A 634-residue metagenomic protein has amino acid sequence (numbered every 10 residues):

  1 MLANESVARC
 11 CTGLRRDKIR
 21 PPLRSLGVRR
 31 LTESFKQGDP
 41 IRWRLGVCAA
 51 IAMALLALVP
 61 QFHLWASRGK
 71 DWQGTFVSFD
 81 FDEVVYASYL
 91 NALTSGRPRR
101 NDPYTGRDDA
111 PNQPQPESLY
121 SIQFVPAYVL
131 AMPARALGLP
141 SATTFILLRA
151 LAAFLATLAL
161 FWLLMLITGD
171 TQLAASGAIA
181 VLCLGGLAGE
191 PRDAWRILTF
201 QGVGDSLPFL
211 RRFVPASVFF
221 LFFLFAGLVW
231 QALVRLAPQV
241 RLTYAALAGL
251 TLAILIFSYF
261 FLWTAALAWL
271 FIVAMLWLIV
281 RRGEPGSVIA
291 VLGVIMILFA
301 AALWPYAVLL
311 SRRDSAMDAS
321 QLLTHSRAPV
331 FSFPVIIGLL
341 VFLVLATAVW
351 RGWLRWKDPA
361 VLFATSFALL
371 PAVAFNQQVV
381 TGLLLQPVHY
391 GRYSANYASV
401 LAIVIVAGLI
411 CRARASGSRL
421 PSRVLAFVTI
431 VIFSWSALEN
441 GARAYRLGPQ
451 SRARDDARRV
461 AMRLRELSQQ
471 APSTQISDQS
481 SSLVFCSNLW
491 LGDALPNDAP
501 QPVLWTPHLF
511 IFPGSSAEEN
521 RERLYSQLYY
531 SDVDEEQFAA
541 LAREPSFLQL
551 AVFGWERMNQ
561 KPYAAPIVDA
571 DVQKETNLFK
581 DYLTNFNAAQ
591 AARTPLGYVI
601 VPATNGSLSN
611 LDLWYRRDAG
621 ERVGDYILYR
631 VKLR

Functional and structural regions predicted by a protein language model:
M1-V7, C11-S67, Q172-A175, R634: Start-transfer (signal-anchor) and selected internal transmembrane alpha helices of multi-pass inner/ER membrane
P22-S25, R30, I51, L292-A300 (+2 more regions): Signature aromatic-anchored transmembrane alpha helix within multi-pass, membrane-resident enzymes that catalyze glycan
L26, L228-A253: Short hydrophobic alpha-helices at membrane interfaces in multi-pass membrane enzymes
L55-L64, L303-Y306, R423-R452, W505-P507: Transmembrane alpha-helical segments
L56-L221, F260-T264, G441-S451: Active-site lumenal/periplasmic loops and adjacent helix-entry segments of GT-C-fold, multi-pass membrane
D82, A253-N376, V380-P387: Transmembrane catalytic cores of multi-pass membrane glycosyltransferases and polysaccharide-assembly enzymes
E83-V84, A442-R634: Extracytoplasmic
T264-W269, L384-R414: Hydrophobic/aromatic-rich transmembrane helices and adjacent perimembrane loops
